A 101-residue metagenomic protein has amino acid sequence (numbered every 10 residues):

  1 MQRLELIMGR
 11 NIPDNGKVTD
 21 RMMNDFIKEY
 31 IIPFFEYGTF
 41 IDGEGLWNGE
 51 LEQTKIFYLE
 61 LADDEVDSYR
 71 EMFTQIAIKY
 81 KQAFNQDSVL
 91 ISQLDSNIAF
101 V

Functional and structural regions predicted by a protein language model:
M1-K28, Y69-K79, L94: Long, contiguous binding/interaction regions
M1-Q2, N48-E52, N85: Short, surface-exposed loop and linker segments with low hydrophobicity and enrichment for Pro/Ser/Thr
I12, L46, N97: Surface-exposed, flexible loop/turn segments at secondary-structure boundaries
K28-Y37, I78, Q82: Short, intrinsically disordered, mixed-charge
P33-D63: Short, intrinsically disordered low-complexity segments
Q53-V101: Helix-rich interaction surfaces within compact, conserved domain-sized segments that mediate assembly or partner
